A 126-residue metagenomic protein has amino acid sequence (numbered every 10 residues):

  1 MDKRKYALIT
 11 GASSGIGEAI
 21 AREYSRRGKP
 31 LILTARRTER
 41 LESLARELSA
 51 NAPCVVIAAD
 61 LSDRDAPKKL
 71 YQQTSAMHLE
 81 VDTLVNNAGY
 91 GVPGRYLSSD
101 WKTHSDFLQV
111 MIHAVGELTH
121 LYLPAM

Functional and structural regions predicted by a protein language model:
Y6-I9, L84-V85: Conserved hydrophobic beta-strands of the Rossmann-like cofactor-binding core in SDR/related NAD(P)H-dependent
S13-S14: Conserved glycine-rich cofactor-binding loop
R27-L44: Conserved glycine-rich Rossmann-like NAD(P)H-binding loop of the short-chain dehydrogenase/reductase
A58-K69, W101: The beta1-alpha1 cofactor-binding region of Rossmann-like NAD(H)/NADP(H)-dependent oxidoreductases
N87-V92: Conserved NAD(P)H cofactor-binding loop of Rossmann-fold oxidoreductase domains
R95-L108: Substrate-binding pocket helix/loop in short-chain dehydrogenase/reductase
T119-H120: A short, exposed helix-loop element centered on a Lys and neighboring polar residues
